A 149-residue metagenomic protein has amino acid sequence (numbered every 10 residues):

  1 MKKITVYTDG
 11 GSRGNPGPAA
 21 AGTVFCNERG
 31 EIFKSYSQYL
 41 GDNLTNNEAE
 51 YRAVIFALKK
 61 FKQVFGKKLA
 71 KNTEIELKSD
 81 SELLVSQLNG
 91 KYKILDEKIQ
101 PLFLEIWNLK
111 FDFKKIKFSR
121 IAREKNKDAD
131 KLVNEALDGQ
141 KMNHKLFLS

Functional and structural regions predicted by a protein language model:
M1-E48, K59-F61: RNase H-like nuclease fold core
G11-N15, I55-N143: RNase H catalytic domain
E50, V54: Short, conserved alpha-helix that lines the donor NDP-sugar binding/gating region of sugar-transfer enzymes
H144-S149: Flexible, low-complexity interdomain linkers flanking nucleic-acid-processing modules
